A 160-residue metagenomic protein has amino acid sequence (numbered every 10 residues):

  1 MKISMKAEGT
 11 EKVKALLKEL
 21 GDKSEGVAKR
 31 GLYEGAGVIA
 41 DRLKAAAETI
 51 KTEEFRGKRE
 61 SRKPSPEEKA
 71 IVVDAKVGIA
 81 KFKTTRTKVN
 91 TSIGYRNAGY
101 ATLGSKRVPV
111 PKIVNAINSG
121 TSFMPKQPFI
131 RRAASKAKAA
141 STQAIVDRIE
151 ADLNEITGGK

Functional and structural regions predicted by a protein language model:
M1-A7, D22, G26, D41 (+1 more regions): Charged, low-complexity interaction tracts
A7-A15: Active-site-adjacent bridging/hinge elements
